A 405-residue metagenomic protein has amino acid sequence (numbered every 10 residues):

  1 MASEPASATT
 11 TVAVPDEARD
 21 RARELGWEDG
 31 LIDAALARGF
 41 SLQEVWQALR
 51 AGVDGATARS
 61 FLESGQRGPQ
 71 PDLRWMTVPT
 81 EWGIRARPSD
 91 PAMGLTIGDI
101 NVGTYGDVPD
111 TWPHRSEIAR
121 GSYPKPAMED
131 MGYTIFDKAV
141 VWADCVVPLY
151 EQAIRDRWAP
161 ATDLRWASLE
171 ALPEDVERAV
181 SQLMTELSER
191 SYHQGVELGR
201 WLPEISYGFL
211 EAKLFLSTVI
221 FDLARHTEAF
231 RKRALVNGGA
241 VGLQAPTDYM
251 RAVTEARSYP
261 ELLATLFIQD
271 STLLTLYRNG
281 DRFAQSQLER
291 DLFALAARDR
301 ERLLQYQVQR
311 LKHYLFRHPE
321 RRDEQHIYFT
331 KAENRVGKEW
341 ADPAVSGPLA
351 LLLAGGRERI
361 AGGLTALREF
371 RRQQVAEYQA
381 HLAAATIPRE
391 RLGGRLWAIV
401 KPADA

Functional and structural regions predicted by a protein language model:
A2-T11, E28, L36-G39, W46-R50 (+3 more regions): Terminal targeting/low-complexity segments that flank the catalytic cores of oxidoreductases
F136-W158, I220-L243, V308-L315: Conserved alpha-helical segments that form or flank metal/cofactor-binding pockets of metalloenzymes
L187-G195, L216-A234, L263-L274, F293-L311: Alpha-helical transition-metal enzyme core signature, strongest for iron centers
Q194-T254: Long, hydrophobic, well-ordered secondary-structure blocks that form the structural core and pocket-lining surfaces
L202-S206, D281-A284, Y314: Secondary-structure edge/capping motif, primarily at the C-terminal ends of alpha-helices and the immediately following
K213-S217, D291-A294, D323, I327: Short, charged, amphipathic alpha-helical segments
I220, Y249-D270, L274-S286, D291-A294: Eukaryote-skewed repeat-based solenoidal scaffolds used as protein-protein interaction platforms, primarily
R251-R257, Q269, N279, V308-E333: Extended amphipathic alpha-helical segments with heptad-repeat/coiled-coil character used for oligomerization, fusion
